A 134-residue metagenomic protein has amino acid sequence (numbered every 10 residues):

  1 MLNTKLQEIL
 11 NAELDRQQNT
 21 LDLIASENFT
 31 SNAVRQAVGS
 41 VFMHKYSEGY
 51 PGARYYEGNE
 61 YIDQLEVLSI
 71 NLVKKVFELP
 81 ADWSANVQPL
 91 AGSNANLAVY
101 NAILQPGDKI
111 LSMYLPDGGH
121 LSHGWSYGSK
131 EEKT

Functional and structural regions predicted by a protein language model:
M1-A53: N-terminal "arm"/small-domain region of PLP-dependent enzymes with the aminotransferase-like
E13, S26, L90, M113-P116: Fold-independent oxyanion-binding glycine-rich loops and adjacent beta-strand/coil segments at enzyme active sites
L21-D22, R35, W83-N86, D108-L111: Structural motif
T30-S31, N94-N96, G118-H123: Flexible loop/turn segments at secondary-structure boundaries
V34, V73, A95-I103: Buried hydrophobic packing segments
V38, G92, I110: Conserved hydrophobic/aromatic pocket- or pore-lining residues that grip, position, or stack substrates in active sites
S47-N94: Conserved N-terminal alpha-helix of the aminotransferase class I/II PLP-enzyme fold
I103-T134: PLP-dependent aminotransferase-like
